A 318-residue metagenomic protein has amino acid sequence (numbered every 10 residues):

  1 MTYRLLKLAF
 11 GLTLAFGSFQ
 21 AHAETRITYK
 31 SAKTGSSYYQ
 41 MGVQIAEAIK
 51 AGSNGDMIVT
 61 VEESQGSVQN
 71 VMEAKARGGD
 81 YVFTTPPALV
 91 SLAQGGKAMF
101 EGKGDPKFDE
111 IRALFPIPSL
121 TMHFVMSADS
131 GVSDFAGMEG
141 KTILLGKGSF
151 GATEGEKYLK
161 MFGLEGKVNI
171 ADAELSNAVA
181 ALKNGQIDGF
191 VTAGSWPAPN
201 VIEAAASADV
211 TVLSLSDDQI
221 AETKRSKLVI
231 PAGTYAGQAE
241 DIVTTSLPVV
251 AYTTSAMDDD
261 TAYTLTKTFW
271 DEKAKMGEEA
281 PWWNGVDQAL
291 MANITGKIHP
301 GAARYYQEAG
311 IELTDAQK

Functional and structural regions predicted by a protein language model:
M1-A9: Bacterial N-terminal signal peptides that target proteins for export
A9-G11, A21: Cleavable N-terminal signal peptides
F16-A23: Sec/Tat signal peptide C-region and signal peptidase I cleavage site
R26-G52, M57-I58, P116-N184, Q288 (+2 more regions): Bilobed "Venus flytrap"/periplasmic-binding protein-like clamshell domains and structurally analogous long
Y81-P118: Acidic, polar ligand-binding/catalytic clefts
P86-P87, G95-A98, K103-G104, G166-A256: Pocket-lining segment of extracytoplasmic ligand-binding domains
I117-V132, S226-I230, L247-T261: A bilobed periplasmic-binding-protein/Venus flytrap-type ligand-binding module shared by bacterial periplasmic
A173, N177, K183-N184, G194-E203 (+3 more regions): An extracytoplasmic/periplasmic, membrane-proximal ligand-sensing/linker region
